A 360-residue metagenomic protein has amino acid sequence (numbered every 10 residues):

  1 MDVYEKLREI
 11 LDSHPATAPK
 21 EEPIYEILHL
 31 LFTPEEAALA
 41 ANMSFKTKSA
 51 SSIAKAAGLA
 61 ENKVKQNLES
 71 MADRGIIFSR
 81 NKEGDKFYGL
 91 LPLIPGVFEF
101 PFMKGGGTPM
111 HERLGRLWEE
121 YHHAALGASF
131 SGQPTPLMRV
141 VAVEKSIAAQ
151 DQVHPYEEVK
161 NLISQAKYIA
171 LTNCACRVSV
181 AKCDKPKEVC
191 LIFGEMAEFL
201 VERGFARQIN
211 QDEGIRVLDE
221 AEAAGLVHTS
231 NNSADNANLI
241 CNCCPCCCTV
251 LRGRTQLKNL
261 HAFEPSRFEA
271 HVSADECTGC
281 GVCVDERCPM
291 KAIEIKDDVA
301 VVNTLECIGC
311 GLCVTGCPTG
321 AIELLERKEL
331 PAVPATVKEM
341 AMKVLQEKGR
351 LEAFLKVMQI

Functional and structural regions predicted by a protein language model:
K46-A57: Short acidic, hydrophobic short linear motifs in intrinsically disordered regions
I53, V64-G75, A221, C243: Basic amphipathic alpha-helical segments that dock to polyanions
A72-E83, I293-E294, I322-E323: A short, conserved structural fragment
G75, G225, K291, G311 (+1 more regions): Glycine-centered, phosphate/nucleic-acid-interacting loop/turn motifs that mediate DNA/RNA or nucleotide
D85-H123: Short, amphipathic alpha-helical interaction segments positioned at domain boundaries
L90, T229-L239, L257-R287, K291-G309 (+1 more regions): Ferredoxin-like iron-sulfur electron-transfer modules
H123-E269: Catalytic cores of enzyme domains
T304-I360: Flanking helices and flexible, charged tails adjoining ferredoxin-like Fe-S electron-transfer domains in multi-subunit
